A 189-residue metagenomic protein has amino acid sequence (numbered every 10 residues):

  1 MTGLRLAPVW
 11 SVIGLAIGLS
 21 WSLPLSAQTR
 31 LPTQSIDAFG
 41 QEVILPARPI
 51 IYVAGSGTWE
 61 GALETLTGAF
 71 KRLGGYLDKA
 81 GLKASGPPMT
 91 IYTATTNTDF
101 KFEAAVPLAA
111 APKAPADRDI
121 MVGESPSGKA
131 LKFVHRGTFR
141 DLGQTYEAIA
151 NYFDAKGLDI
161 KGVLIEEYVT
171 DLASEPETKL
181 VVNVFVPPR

Functional and structural regions predicted by a protein language model:
L4, S22-R189: A solvent-exposed interaction/effector surface
W10-S22: Bacterial N-terminal signal peptides
